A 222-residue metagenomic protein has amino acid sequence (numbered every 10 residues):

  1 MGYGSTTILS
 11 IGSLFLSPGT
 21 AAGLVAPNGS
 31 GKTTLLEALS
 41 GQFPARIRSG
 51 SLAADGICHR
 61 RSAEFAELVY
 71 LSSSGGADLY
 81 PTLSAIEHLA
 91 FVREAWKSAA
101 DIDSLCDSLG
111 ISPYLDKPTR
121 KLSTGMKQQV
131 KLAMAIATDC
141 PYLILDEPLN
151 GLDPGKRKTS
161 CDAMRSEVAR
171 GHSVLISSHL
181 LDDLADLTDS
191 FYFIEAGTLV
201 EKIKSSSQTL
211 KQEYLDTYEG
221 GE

Functional and structural regions predicted by a protein language model:
V25-P27: The feature captures the beta-strand-to-loop junction immediately N-terminal to the Walker
G41, A45-F65: Conserved ABC transporter NBD signature motif
L71, P81-A95: Q-loop/switch helix immediately C-terminal to the Walker
A90, A99-L115: Conserved ABC ATPase "signature" region
L132: Hydrophobic anchor residue at the start of the ABC signature
L143-E147: Catalytic Walker B motif of ABC-type/P-loop ATPase nucleotide-binding domains
S177-H179: H-loop/switch region of ABC-family ATPase nucleotide-binding domains
